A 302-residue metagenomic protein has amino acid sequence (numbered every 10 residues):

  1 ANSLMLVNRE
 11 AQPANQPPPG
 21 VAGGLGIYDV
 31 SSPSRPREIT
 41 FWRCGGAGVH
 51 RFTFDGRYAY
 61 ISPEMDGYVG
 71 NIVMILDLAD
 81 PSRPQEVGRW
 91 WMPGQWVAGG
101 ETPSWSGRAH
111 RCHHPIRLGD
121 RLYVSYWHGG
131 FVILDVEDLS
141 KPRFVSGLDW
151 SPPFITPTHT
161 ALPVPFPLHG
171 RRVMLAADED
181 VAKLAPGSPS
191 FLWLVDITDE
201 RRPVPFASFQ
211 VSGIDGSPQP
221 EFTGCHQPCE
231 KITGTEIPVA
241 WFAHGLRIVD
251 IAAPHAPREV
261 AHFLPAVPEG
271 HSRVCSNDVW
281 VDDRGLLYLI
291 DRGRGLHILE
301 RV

Functional and structural regions predicted by a protein language model:
A1-V302: Feature marking well-ordered beta-strand scaffolds used for ligand recognition
